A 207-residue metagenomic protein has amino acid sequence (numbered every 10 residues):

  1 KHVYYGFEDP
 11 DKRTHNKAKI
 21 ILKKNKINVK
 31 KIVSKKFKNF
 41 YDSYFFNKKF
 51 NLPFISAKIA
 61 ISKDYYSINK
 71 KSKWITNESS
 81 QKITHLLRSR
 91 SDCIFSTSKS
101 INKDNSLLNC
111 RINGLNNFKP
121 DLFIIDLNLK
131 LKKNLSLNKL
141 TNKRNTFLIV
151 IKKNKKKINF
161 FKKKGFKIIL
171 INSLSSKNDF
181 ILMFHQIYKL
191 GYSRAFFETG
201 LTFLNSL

Functional and structural regions predicted by a protein language model:
H2-S206: Zinc-dependent deaminase
